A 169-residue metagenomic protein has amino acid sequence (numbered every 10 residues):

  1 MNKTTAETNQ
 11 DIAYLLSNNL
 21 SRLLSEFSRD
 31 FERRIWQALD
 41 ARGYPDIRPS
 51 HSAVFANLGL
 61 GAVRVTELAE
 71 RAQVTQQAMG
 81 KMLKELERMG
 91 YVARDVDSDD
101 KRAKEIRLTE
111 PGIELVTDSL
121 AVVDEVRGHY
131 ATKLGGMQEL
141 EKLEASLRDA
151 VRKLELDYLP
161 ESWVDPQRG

Functional and structural regions predicted by a protein language model:
M1-A13, M137-G169: C-terminal regulatory/oligomerization modules of transcriptional regulators
M1-D46: N-terminal leader segment of winged-helix/HTH proteins
T4-A6, K84-R148: Charged, amphipathic alpha-helical coiled-coil/dimerization segments
L20, L24-F27, F31-A38, A72 (+2 more regions): Alpha-helical linker/hinge and terminal dimerization helices associated with HTH transcriptional regulators
L23, V54-N57, A78, M82-E85 (+1 more regions): Residue-level recognition of specific faces of alpha-helices
R33-T75, V164: N-terminal helix-turn-helix DNA-binding core of bacterial DNA-binding proteins
V65-T66, Q77, K84, K104: Residues within helix-turn-helix
